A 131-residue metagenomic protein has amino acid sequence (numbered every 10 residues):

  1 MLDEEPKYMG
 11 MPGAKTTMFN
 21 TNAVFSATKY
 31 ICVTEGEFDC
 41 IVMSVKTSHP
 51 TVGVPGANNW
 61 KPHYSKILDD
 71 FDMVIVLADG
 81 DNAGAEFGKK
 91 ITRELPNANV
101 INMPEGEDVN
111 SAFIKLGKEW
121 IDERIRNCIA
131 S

Functional and structural regions predicted by a protein language model:
M1-F71, F87-G88: Phosphate-handling DNA/RNA-contact segment within nucleic-acid enzymes
C32-V33, S65-G80, A85-S131: Replication-associated primase and helicase/ATPase modules
